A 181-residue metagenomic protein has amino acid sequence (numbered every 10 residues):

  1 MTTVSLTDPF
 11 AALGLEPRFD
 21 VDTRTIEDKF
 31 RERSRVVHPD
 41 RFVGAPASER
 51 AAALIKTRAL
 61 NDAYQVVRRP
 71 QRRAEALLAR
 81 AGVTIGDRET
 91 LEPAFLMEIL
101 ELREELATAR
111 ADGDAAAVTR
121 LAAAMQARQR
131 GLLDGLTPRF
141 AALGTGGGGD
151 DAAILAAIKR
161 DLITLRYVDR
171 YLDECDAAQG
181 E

Functional and structural regions predicted by a protein language model:
M1-E181: C-terminal accessory/regulatory regions appended to core domains
